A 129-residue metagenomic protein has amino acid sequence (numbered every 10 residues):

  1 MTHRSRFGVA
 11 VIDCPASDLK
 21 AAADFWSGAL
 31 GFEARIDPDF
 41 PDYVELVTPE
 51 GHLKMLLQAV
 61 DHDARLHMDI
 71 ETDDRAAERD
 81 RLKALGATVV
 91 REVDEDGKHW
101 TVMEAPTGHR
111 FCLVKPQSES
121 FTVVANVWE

Functional and structural regions predicted by a protein language model:
M1, R81-A84, T88: Charge-dense, helix-prone N-terminal extensions
M1-A23, L66-I70, Q117-E129: N-terminal beta-strand motif that seeds the catalytic metal site of vicinal oxygen chelate
F7-A16, V47, L53, A59-L82 (+1 more regions): Vicinal oxygen chelate
A22, W26-S27, L82, G108: Conserved active-site tyrosine of GNAT-family acetyltransferases
G28-A34, L85-V89: Conserved acetyl-CoA-binding loop of GNAT-fold acetyltransferases
L30-L66, R110-Q117: Conserved short beta-strand elements that form part of the metal-binding/catalytic scaffold of enzyme active sites
G86, A105-T107: Residue-level recognition of short loop/turn positions
R91-D94: Short beta->alpha connector loops at strand-helix junctions that form conserved, small/polar/Pro-enriched
